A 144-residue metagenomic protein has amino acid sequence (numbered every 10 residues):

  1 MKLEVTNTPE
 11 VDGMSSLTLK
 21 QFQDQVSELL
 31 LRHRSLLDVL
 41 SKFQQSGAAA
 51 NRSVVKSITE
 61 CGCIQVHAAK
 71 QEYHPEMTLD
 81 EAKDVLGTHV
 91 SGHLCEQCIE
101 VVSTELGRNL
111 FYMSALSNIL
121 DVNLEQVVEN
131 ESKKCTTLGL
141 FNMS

Functional and structural regions predicted by a protein language model:
M1-L106, L110-S144: Flexible "arm" and connector segments at domain edges
